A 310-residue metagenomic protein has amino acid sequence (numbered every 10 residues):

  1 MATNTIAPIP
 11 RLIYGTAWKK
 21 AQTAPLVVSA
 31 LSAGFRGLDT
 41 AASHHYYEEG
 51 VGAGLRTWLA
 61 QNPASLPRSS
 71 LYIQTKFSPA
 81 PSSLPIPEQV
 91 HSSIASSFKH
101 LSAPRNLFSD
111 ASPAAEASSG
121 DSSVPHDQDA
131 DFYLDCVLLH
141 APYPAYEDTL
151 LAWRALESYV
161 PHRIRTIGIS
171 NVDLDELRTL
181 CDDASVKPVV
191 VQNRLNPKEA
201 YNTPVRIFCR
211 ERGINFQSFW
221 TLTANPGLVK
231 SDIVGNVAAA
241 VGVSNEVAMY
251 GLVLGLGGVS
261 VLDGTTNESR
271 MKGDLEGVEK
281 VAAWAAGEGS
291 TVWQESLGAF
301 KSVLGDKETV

Functional and structural regions predicted by a protein language model:
M1-L71: N-terminal binding-site loop/beta-alpha segment at the start of enzyme catalytic domains that lines or forms
M1-R11, Q22, L31, A60-S65 (+2 more regions): Eukaryotic N-terminal low-complexity, Ser/Thr- and Lys/Arg-rich leader segments that predominantly function as
T3-N4, L31, G52-S70, F98-R105 (+3 more regions): Acidic (Asp/Glu)-rich catalytic clusters
W18-Q22, A41-G50, A80-E88, P144-D148 (+2 more regions): Acidic-and-aromatic substrate-binding clefts and catalytic sites of carbohydrate-active enzymes
K19-L31, P85-D127, T149-L151, L177-R178 (+1 more regions): Short, acidic/polar
L38, I73, V137, V191: Receiver (REC) domain switch-region micro-motif
S69-E88, H140: Structural motif corresponding to the early beta-alpha repeats
E116-D127, F132-D135, A141-V310: Beta/alpha (TIM)-barrel catalytic core signal, keyed to glycine-rich beta->alpha loops juxtaposed to Asp/Glu that bind
